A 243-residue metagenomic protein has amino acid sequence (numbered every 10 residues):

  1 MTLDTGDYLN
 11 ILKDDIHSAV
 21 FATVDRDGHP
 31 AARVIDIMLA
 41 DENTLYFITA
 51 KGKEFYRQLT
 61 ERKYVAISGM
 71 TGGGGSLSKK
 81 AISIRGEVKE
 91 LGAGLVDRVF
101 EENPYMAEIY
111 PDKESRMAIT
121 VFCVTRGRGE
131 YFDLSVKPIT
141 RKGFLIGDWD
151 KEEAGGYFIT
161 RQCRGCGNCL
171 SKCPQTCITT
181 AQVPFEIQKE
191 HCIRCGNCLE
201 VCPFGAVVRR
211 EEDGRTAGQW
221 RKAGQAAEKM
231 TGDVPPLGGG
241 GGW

Functional and structural regions predicted by a protein language model:
I11-D27, V65-G69: A short, Trp-centered hydrophobic/proline-enriched beta-strand micro-motif
V34-L39: A short, well-structured catalytic beta-strand-centered motif of the EAL phosphodiesterase domain for c-di-GMP
E42-Y46: Short active-site oxyanion
K53-F55, P138-I139: Short, surface-exposed beta-strand-loop junctions and turns on beta-sheet-rich folds
E54-F122, R126-R128: Short, structured beta-strand-loop surface elements
T120-V121, E130-K172, T176, Q219-W243: Ferredoxin-type iron-sulfur electron-transfer modules and their immediate structural context
N168-F185, N197-G214: Iron-sulfur cluster-binding cysteine motifs and their immediate structural context in ferredoxin-like electron-transfer
H191, C195-R210, A227-G232, W243: Short Fe-S-cluster ligation motifs
